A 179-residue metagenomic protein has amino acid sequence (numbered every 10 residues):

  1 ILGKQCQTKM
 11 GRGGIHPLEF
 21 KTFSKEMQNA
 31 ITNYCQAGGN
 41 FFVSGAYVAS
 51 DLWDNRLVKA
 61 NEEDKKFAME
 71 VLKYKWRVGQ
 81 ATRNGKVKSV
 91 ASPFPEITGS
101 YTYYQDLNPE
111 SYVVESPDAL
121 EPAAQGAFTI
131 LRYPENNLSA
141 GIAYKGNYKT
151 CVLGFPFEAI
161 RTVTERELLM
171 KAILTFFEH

Functional and structural regions predicted by a protein language model:
I1, Q7-R12, G126-I130: Long, low-complexity, intrinsically disordered polar/charged segments
L2-C6, S44-A49, R132-P134, L153-F157: Active-site-proximal beta-strand/loop segments in catalytic clefts of secreted hydrolases
C6-S111: A glycine-rich, often tryptophan-bearing local segment used as a flexible ligand/cofactor-contacting loop or short
S24, L153-H179: A recurrent domain-boundary module in secreted/ectodomain proteins
Q36-F41, Y148-K149, H179: Loop/turn elements at helix/coil->beta-strand transitions in domains of secreted/extracellular proteins
R56-V58, A143-Y144, T164-L168: Surface-exposed beta-strand edges and their flanking turn/coil or helix-capping segments
E63-K66, E70, P122, K171 (+1 more regions): Polar/charged alpha-helical tracts
Y74-R161: Catalytic beta-strand/loop cores that center a nucleophilic Ser/Cys/Thr and support acyl-enzyme chemistry
